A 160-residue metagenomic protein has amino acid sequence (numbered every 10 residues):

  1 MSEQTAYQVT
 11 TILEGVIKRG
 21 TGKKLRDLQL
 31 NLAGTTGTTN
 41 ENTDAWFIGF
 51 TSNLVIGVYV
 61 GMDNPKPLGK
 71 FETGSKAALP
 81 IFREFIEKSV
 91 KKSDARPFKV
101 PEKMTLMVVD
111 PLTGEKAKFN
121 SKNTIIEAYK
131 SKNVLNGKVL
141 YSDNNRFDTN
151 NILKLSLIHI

Functional and structural regions predicted by a protein language model:
M1-T36, N40: A conserved catalytic-loop motif detector
N31-L157: Soluble, non-transmembrane domains of envelope/secretory-pathway proteins that act on or interact with carbohydrate
